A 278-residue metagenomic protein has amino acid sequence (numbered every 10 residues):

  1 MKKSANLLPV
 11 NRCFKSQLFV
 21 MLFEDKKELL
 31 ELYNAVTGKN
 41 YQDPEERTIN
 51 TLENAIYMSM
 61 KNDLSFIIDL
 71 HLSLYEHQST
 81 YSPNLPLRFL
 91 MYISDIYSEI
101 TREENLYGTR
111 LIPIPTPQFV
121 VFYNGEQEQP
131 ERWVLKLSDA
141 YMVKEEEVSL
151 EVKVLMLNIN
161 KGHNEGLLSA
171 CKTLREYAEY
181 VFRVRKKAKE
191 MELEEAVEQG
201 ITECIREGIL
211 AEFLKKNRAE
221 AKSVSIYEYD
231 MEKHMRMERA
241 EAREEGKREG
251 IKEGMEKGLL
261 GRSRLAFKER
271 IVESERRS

Functional and structural regions predicted by a protein language model:
M1-E165: Accessory alpha/beta interaction modules
K2-L7, I67-S79, N105, L157 (+1 more regions): Short, charged alpha-helical interaction segments and adjacent helix-coil junctions
R12-S16, N84, E131-L137, L168-E176 (+3 more regions): Secondary-structure junction/capping motif
F14, L18, E28-L32, G166-S169 (+4 more regions): Exposed alpha-helical structural elements
K15, L29, T37, R88 (+5 more regions): A general marker of short, structured functional hotspots
E146, L157-A170, R175-K187: Acidic/Ser/Thr-rich, low-complexity mid-to-C-terminal regulatory regions of eukaryotic proteins
